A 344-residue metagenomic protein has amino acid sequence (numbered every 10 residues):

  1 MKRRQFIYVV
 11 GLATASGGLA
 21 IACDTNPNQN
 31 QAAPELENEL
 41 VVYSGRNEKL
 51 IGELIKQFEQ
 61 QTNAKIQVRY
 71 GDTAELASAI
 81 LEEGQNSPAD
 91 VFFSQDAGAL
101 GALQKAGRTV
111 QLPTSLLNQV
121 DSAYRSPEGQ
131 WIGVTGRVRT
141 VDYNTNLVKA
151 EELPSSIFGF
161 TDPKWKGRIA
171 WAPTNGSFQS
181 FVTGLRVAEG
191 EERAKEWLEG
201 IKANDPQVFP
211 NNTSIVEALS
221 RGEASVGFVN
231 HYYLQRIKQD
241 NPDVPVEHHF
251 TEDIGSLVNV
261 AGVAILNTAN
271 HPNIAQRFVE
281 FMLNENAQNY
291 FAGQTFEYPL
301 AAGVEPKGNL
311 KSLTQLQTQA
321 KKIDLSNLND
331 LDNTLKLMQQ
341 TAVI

Functional and structural regions predicted by a protein language model:
Q5-T25: N-terminal export signals
D24-N38: Short, low-complexity, disordered segments immediately C-terminal to signal peptides in bacterial exported proteins
L36, V41-K65, I237: Short, polar/charged alpha-helical segment
E37, S44-G52, G71-E75, L81 (+2 more regions): Extracytoplasmic ligand-binding site segments that recognize negatively charged/polar headgroups
G98-A102, S225-P245: A ligand-binding cleft/hinge motif common to bilobed small-molecule-binding domains
T140-L147, N259-H271, Y290: A bilobed periplasmic-binding-protein/Venus flytrap-type ligand-binding module shared by bacterial periplasmic
G167-P173, F281-E305: Periplasmic-binding protein-like
E192-A194, E297-I344: An extracytoplasmic/periplasmic, membrane-proximal ligand-sensing/linker region
